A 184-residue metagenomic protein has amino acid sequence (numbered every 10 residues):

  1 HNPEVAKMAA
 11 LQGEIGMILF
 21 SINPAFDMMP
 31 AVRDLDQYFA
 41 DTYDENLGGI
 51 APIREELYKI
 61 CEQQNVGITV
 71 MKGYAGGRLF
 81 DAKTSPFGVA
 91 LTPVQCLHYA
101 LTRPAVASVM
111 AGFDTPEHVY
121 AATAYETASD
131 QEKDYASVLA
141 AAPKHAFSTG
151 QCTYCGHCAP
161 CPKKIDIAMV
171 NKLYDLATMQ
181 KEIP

Functional and structural regions predicted by a protein language model:
H1-K172, M179-E182: Beta/alpha (TIM)-barrel catalytic core signal, keyed to glycine-rich beta->alpha loops juxtaposed to Asp/Glu that bind
